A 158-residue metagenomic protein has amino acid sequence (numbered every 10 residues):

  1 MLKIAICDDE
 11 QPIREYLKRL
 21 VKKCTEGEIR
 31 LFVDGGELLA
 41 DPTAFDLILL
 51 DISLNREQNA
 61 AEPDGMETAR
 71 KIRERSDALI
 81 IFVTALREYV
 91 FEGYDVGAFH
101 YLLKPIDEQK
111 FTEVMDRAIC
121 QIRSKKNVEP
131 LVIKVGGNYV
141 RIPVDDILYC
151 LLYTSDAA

Functional and structural regions predicted by a protein language model:
M1-K3: Non-catalytic signal-transmission and effector/linker regions of two-component phosphorelay proteins
E10-F32: Two-component/phosphorelay signaling modules centered on CheY-like receiver
E15, A40, F91: Alpha-helical elements of the RecA-like P-loop NTPase motor core of helicases
K18, L31-L47: Acidic, metal-coordinating helix/loop segments flanking the phosphotransfer/catalytic sites of two-component signaling
G27, F45-K125: CheY-like receiver
T112-D146: CheY-like receiver
Y153-A158: Conserved small/polar residues in nucleotide/adenosyl-binding loops
